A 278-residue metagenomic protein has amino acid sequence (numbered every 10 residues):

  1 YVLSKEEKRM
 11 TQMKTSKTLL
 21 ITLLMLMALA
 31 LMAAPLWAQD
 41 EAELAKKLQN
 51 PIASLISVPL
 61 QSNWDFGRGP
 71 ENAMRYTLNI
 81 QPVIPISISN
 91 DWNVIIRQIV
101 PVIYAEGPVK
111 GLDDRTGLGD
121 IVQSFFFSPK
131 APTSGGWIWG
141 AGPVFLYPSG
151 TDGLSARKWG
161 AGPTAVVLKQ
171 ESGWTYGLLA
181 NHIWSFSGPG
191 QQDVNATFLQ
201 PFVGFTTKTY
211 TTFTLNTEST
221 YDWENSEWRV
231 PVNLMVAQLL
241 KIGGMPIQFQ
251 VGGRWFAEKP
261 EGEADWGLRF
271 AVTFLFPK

Functional and structural regions predicted by a protein language model:
Y1-Q12: Short, Lys/Arg-enriched N-terminal segments with co-localized hydrophobic residues within the first ~10-30 amino acids
M10-L23: Bacterial N-terminal signal peptides that target proteins for export
L24-M25, L29-M32: Gram-negative bacterial Sec-dependent N-terminal signal peptides
M32-A38: Sec/Tat signal peptide C-region and signal peptidase I cleavage site
A38-K278: Transmembrane beta-barrel domains of Gram-negative outer membranes and organellar outer membranes
